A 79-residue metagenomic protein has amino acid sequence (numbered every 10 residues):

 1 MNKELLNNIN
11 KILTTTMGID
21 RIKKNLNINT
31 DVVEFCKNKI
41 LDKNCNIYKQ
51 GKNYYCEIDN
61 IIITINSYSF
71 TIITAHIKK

Functional and structural regions predicted by a protein language model:
M1-K79: Ribonuclease/tRNase effector modules and their secretory precursors
